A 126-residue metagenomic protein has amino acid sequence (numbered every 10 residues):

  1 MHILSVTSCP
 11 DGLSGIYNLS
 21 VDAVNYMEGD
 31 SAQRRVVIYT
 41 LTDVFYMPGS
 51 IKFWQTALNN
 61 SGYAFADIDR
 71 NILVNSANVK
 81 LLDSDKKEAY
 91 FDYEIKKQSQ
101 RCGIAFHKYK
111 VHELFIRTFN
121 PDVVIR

Functional and structural regions predicted by a protein language model:
M1-R126: Basic, polyanion-interacting recognition surfaces, primarily in bacterial LytTR/OmpR-type DNA-binding effector domains
